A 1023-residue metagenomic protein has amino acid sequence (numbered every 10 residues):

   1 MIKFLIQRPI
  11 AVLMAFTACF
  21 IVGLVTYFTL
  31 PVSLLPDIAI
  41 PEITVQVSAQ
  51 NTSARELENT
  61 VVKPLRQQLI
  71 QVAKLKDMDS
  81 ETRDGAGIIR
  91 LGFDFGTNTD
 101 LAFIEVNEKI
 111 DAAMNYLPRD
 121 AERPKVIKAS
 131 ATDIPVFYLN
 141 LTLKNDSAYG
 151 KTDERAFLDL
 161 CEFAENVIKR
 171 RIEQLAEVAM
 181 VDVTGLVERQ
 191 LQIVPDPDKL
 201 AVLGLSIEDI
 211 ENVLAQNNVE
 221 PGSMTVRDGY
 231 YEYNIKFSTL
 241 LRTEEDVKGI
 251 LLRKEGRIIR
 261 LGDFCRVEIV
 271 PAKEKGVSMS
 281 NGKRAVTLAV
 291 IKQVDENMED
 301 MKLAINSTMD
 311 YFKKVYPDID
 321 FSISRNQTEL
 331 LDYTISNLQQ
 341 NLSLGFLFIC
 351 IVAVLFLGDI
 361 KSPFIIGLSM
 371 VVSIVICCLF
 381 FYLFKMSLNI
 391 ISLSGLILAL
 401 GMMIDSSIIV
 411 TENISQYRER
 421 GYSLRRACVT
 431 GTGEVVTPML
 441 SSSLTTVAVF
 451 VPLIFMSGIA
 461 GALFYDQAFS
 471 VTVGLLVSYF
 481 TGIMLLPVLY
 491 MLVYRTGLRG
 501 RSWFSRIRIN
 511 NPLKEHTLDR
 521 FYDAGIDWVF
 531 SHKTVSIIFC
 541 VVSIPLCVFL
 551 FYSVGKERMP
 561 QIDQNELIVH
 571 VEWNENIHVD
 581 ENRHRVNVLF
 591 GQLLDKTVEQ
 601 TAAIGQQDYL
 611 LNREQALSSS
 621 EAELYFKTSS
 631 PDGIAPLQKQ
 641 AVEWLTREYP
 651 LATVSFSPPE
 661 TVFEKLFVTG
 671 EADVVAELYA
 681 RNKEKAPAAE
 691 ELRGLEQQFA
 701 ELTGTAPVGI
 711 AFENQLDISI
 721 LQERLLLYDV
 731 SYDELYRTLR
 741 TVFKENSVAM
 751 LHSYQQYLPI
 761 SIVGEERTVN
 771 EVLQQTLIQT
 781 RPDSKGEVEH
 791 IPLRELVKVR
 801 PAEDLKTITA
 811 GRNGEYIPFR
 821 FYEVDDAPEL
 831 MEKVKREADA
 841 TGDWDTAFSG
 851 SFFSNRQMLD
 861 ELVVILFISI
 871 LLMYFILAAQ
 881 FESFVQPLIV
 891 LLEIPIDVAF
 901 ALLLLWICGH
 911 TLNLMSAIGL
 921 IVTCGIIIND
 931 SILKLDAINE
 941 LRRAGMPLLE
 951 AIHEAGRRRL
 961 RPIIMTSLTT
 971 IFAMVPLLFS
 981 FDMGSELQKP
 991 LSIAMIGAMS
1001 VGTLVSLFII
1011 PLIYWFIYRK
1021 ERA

Functional and structural regions predicted by a protein language model:
M1-F346, A462, K806-R820: Membrane-proximal extracytoplasmic
M1-V32, V435, R506-P560, Q600 (+1 more regions): Signature of alpha-helical transmembrane segments and their immediate interfacial
I2-A11, D332-N389, F455-I459, Q857-M915 (+2 more regions): Interfacial segments of transmembrane alpha-helices in multi-pass membrane proteins
I10, A18-S53, D111-D120, I454-A462 (+3 more regions): Transmembrane helices with small-residue packing motifs
L57-D133, D198-V219, L240, D580-T669 (+2 more regions): Solvent-exposed, membrane-proximal periplasmic/extracellular interface segments of envelope transport and secretion
V315, L331, I335-Q339, F356-G358 (+5 more regions): Cytosolic juxtamembrane regions of multi-pass inner-membrane proteins
Q327, L651-A1023: C-terminal transmembrane helical bundles of large multi-pass transporters and their helix-start/helix-kink determinants
L400-I414, V436-F455, A462-I509, L624 (+5 more regions): Transmembrane alpha-helices and their membrane-interface boundaries in multi-pass membrane transporters and channels
